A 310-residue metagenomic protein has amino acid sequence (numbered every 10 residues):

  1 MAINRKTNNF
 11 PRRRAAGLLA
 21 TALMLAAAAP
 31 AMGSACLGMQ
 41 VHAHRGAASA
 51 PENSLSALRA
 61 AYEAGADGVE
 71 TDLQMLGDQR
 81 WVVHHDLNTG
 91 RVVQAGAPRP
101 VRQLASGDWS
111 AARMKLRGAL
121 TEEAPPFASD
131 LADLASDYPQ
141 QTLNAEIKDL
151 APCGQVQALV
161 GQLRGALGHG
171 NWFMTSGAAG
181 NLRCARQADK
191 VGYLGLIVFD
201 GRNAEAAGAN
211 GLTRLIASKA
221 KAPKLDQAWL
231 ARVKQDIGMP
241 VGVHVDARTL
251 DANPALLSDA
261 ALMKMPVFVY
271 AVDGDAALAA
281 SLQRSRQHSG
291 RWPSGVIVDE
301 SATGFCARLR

Functional and structural regions predicted by a protein language model:
R5-L18: Bacterial N-terminal signal peptides that target proteins for export
L23-L25, A29-R310: Phosphate-group recognition and catalysis centered on beta-loop-alpha active-site segments
